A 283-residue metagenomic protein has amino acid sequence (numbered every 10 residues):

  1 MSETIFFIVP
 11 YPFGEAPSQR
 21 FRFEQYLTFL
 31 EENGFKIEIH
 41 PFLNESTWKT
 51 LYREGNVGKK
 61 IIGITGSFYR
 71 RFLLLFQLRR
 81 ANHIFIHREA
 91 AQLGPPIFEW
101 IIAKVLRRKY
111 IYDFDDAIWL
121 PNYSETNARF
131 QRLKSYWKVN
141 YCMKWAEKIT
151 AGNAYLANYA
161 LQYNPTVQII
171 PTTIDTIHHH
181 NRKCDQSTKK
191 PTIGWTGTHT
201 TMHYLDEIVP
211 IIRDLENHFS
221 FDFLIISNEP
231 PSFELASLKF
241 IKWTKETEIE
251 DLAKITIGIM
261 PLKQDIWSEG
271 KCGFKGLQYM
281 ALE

Functional and structural regions predicted by a protein language model:
S2-E15, F42, G194-W195: Nucleotide-activated donor-dependent transferases that construct or modify glycoconjugates
Y11, R20, I84-R107, D113 (+2 more regions): An aromatic- and histidine-rich active-site surface loop
G14-F29, E38-I39, D175-N181, D185-K254: Conserved catalytic-core segment of nucleotide-activated headgroup transferases in glycan assembly
F42-L73, H87-R88, L93: A short, charged, and often flexible helix/loop element on the N-terminal side of the glycosyltransferase catalytic
L43-G58, Y110-N140, Q168, D175 (+2 more regions): Acceptor-binding helix/loop patch of EC 2.4 sugar-transfer enzymes, predominantly nucleotide-sugar-dependent
F68-R80, G94-R107, Y112-D113, I118-L120 (+1 more regions): Membrane-proximal helix-turn-helix segments that form the acceptor-binding/catalytic region of lipid-linked
A91, H203, K245-A281: Nucleotide-sugar-dependent
Y155, T173: Carbohydrate-associated surface elements
